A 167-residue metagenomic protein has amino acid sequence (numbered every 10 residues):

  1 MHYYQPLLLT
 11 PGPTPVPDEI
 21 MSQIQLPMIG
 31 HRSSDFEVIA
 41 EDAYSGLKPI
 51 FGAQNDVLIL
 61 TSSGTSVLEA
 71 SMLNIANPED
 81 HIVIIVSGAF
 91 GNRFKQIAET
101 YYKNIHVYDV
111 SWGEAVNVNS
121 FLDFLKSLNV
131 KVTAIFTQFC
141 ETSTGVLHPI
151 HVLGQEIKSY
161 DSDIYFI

Functional and structural regions predicted by a protein language model:
M1-Y3: Basic/polar N-terminal segments that are highly enriched at the extreme N-terminus, encompassing both cleavable
Q5-T61, T65: A glycine-/small-polar-enriched, mobile loop at the entrance of the PLP active site in fold-type I
Q54-V83, S87, G91-K95: Conserved beta-loop-alpha segment that forms the PLP phosphate-binding cup at the N-terminus of a helix
I85, Y108, T137-Q138: Structural motif
R93-N104, N119-F124: Active-site-proximal loop->helix
Y108-E114: Short beta->alpha junction loops
V116-I167: Active-site phosphate-binding strand-loop segment of PLP-dependent enzymes
